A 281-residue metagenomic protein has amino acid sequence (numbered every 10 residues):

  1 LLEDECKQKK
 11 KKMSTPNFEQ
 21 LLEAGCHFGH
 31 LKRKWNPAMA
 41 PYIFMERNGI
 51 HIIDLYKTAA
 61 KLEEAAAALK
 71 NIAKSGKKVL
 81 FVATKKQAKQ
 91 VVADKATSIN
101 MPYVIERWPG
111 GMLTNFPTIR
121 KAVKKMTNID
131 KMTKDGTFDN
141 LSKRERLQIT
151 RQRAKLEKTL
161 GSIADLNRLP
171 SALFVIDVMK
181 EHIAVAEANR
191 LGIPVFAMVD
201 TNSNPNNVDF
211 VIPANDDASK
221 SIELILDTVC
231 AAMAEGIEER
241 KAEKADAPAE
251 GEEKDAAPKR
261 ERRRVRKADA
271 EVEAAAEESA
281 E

Functional and structural regions predicted by a protein language model:
L1-T15, E235-E281: Intrinsically disordered, compositionally biased charged tails
K12-K78, T84-K85, K89-M132, K143-R146 (+3 more regions): N-terminal cationic and glycine-rich segments that engage phosphates or anionic surfaces
G25, F81, L173, I225: Residue-level signature of catalytic and energy-coupling elements of molecular machines, predominantly ATP/GTP-dependent
I53, V82, V175-D177, M198 (+1 more regions): Conserved beta-strand segments of the P-loop GTPase G domain that flank and frequently precede/overlap
T58, T84-K85, V178, T201 (+1 more regions): Short beta->alpha junction loops/turns
A66, R153, L226: Short amphipathic alpha-helical/adjacent loop interface patches that line ligand and macromolecule-binding sites
I99-N206: Long, charge-patterned amphipathic alpha-helical coiled-coil/hairpin "stalk" segments used as oligomerization
A184-E187, L191-E243: Short glycine/threonine-rich loop/turn motifs
